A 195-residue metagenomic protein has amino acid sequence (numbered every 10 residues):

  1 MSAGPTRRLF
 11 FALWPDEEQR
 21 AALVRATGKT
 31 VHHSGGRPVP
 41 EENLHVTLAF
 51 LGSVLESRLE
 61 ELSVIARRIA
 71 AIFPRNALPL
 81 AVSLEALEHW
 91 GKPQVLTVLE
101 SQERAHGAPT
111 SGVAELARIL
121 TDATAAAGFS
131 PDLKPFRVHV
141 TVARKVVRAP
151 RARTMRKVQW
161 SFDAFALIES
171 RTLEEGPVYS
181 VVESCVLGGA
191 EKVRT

Functional and structural regions predicted by a protein language model:
M1-T195: Histidine-dependent nucleotide/RNA phosphoesterase domain, centered on the 2H-phosphoesterase fold with its duplicated
